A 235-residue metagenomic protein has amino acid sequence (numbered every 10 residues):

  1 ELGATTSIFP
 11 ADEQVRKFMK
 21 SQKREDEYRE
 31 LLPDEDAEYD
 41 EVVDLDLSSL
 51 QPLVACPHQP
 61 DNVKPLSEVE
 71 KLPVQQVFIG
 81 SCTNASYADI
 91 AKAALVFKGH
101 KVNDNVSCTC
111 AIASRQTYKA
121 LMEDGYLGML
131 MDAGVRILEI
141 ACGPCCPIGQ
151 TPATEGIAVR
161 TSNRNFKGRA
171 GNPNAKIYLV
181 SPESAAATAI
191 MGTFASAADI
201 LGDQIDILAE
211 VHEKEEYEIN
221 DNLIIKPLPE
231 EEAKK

Functional and structural regions predicted by a protein language model:
E1-K235: Fe-S-dependent hydro-lyases/dehydratases of central metabolism
